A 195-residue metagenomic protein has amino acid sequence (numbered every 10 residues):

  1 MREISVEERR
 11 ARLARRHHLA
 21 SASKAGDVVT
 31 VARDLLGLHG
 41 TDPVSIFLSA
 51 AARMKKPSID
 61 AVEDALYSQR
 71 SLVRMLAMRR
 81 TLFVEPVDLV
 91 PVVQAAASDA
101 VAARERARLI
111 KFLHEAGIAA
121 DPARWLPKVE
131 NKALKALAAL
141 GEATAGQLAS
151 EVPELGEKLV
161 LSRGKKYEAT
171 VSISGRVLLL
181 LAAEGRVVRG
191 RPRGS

Functional and structural regions predicted by a protein language model:
M1-T170: Phosphate-backbone binding and catalysis cores of DNA-processing enzymes
V62-E63, G175-L179: Short, hydrophobic-biased segments on the C-terminal half of alpha helices that form "recognition helices"
R79, R191-G194: Short, Lys/Arg-rich nucleic-acid/phosphate-binding segment
G185: Glycine-centered, phosphate/nucleic-acid-interacting loop/turn motifs that mediate DNA/RNA or nucleotide
V188: Active-site substrate-binding loop specific to GH73 endo-beta-N-acetylglucosaminidase modules in bacterial autolysins
